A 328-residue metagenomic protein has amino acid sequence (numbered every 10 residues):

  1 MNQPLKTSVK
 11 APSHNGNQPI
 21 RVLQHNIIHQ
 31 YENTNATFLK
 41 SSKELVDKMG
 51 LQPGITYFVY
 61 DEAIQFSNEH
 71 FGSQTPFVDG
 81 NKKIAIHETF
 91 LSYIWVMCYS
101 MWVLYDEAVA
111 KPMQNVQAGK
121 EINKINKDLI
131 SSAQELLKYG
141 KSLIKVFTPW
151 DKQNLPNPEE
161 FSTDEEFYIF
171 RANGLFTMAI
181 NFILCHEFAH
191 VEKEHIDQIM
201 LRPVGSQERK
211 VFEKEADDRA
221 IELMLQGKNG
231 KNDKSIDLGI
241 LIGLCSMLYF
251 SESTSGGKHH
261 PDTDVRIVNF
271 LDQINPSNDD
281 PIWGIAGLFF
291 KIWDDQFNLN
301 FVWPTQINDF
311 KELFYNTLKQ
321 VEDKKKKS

Functional and structural regions predicted by a protein language model:
P4-N181, F188, K193-D197: Peri-catalytic and regulatory segments of divalent metal-dependent proteins
H25-E44, I180, I196, M200-K258: Short helix/loop segments within enzyme catalytic domains that coordinate or immediately flank catalytic cofactors
L51-F71, G80-K82, S206, I236-L244 (+2 more regions): Generic structural motif recognizing short loop/turn segments at the entrances and edges of beta-strands
Q52, V59-D61, N126, N157 (+6 more regions): Serine/threonine-rich low-complexity intrinsically disordered regions
I86, A216, D262: Divalent metal-coordination and catalytic microenvironments
L225-S328: Long, well-structured alpha-helical subdomains associated with metal-dependent extracellular/ecto-lumenal hydrolases
